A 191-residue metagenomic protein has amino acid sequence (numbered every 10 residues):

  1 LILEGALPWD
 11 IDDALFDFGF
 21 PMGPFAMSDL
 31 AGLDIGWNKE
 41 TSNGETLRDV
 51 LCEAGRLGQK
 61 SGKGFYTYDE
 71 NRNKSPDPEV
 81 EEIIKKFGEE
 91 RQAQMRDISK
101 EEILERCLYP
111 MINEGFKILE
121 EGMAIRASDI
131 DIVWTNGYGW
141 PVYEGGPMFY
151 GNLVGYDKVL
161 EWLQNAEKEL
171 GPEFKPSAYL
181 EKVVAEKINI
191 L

Functional and structural regions predicted by a protein language model:
L1-L191: N-terminal glycine-rich phosphate-binding loop for ADP-containing cofactors
